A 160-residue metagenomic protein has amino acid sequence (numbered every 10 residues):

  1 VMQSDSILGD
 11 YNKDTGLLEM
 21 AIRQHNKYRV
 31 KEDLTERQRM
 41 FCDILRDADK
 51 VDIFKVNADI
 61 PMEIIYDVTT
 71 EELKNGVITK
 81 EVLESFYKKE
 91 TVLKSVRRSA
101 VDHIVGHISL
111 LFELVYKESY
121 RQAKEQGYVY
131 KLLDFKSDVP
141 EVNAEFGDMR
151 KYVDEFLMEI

Functional and structural regions predicted by a protein language model:
V1-D5: An active-site-proximal "capping" alpha-helix that borders the catalytic cofactor pocket
S6-L8, K27-Y28, E32-I160: Divalent metal-dependent phosphate-bond-processing catalytic cores, especially two-metal-ion Mg2+/Mn2+ enzymes that act
N12-I22, Q38-I44: Alpha-helical scaffolds flanking conserved acidic
